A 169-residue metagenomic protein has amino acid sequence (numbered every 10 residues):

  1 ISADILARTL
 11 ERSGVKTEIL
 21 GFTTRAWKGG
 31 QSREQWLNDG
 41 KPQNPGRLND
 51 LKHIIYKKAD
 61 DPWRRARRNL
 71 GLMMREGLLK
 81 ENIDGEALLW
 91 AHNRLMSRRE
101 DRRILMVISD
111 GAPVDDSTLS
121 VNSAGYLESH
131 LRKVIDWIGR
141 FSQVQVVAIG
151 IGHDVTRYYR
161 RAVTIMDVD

Functional and structural regions predicted by a protein language model:
I1-D169: Acidic, glycine-rich A-domain
